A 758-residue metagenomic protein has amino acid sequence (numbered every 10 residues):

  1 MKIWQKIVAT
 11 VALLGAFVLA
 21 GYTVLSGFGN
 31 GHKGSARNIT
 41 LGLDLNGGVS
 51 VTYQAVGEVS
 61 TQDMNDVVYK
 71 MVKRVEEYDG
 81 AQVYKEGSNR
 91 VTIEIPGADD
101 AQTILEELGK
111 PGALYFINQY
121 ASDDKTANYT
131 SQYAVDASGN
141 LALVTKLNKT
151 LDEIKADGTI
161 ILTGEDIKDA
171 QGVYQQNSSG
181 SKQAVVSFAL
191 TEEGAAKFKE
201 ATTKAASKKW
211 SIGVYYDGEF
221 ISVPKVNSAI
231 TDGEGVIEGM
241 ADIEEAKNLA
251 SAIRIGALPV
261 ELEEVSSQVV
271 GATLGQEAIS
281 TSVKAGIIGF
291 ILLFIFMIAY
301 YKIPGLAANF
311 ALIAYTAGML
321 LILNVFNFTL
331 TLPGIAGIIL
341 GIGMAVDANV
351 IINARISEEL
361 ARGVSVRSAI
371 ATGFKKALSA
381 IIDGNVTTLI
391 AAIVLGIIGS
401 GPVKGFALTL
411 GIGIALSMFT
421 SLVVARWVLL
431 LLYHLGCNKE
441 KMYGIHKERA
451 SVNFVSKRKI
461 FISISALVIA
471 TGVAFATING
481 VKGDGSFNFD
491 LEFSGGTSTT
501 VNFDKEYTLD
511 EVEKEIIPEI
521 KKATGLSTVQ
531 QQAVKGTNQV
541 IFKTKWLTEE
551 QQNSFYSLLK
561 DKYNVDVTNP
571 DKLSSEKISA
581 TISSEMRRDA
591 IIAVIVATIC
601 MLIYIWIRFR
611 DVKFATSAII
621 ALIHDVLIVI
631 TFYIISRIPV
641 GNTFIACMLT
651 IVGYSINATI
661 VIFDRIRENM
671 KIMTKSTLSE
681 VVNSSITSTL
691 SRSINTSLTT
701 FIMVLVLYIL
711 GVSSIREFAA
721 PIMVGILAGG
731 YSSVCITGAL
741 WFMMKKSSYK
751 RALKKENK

Functional and structural regions predicted by a protein language model:
M1-K758: A structural signal for conserved, well-ordered secondary-structure elements that form binding/interaction cores
